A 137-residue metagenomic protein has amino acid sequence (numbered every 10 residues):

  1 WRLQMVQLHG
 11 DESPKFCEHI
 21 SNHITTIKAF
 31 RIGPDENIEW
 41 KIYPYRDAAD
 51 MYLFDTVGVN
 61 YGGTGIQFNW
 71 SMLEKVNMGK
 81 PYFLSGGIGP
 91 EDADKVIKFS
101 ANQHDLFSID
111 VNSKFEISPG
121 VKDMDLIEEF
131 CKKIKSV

Functional and structural regions predicted by a protein language model:
W1-L84, G89-A93: Conserved anion-binding
L8-S13, V57-G58, G63, N102-E128: Glycine-rich phosphate-binding active-site loops on the catalytic face of alpha/beta enzymes
I20, K98-A101: Short, aromatic/basic amphipathic alpha-helical patches
P44, K95-F99, K133: A generic secondary-structure signal
E74, G86, S113, E128-C131: A cross-family signal for key residues in well-ordered alpha-helices that form functional helical elements
K80, D92, S100, S113-F115: Short leucine-rich amphipathic alpha-helical surface patches
A93-K95, I109: Extended, folded domain segments that form the structural surfaces/walls around functional sites
K135-V137: Generic C-terminal helix-cap and adjacent flexible tail
